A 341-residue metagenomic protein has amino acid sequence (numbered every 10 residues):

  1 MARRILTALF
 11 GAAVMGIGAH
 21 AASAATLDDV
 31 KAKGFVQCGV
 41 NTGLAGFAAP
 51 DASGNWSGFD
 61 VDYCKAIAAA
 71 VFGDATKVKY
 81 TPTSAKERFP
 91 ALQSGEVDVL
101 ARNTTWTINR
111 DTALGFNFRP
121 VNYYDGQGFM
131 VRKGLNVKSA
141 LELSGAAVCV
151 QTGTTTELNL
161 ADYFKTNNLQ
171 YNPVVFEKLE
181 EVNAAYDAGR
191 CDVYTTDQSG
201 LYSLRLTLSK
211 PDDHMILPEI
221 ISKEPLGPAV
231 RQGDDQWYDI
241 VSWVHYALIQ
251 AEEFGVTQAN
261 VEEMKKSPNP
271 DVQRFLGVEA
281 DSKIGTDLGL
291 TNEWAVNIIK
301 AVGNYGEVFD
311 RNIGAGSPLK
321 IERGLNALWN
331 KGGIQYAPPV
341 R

Functional and structural regions predicted by a protein language model:
M1-L9: Bacterial N-terminal signal peptides that target proteins for export
I17-A24: Sec/Tat signal peptide C-region and signal peptidase I cleavage site
A24, K31-A101, K283-I284, L290-E293 (+3 more regions): Extracytoplasmic small-molecule ligand-binding "clamshell" domains of the periplasmic binding protein/Venus flytrap
K31-A32, A68-T76, Q93-V97, T105 (+6 more regions): Sec-exported extracytoplasmic/periplasmic mature domains
Q37-G46, W56-V71, T105, D125-E181: Bilobed "Venus flytrap"/periplasmic-binding protein-like clamshell domains and structurally analogous long
D62-K65, A69-V71, G134-V137, L141 (+6 more regions): Extended ligand-binding regions for polar small-molecule ligands
K65, A69, G73, K77-E142 (+3 more regions): Acidic, polar ligand-binding/catalytic clefts
V78-P90, P173-A188: Short helix-initiation/N-cap motifs at beta->coil->alpha
